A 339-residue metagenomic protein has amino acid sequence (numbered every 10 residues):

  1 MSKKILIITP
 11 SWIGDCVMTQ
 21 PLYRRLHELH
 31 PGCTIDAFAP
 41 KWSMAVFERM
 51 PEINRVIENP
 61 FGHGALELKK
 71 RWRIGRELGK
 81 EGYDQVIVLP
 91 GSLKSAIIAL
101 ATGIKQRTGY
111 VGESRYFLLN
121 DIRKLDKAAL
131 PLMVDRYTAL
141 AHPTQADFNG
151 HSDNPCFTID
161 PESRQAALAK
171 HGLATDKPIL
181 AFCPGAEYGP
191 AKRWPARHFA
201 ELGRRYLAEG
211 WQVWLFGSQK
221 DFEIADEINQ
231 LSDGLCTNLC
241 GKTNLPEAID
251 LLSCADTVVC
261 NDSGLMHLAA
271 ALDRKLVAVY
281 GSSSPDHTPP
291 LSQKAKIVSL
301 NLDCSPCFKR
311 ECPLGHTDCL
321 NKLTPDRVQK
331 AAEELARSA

Functional and structural regions predicted by a protein language model:
M1-A339: Catalytic machinery of carbohydrate-active enzymes, primarily nucleotide-sugar-dependent glycosyltransferases
